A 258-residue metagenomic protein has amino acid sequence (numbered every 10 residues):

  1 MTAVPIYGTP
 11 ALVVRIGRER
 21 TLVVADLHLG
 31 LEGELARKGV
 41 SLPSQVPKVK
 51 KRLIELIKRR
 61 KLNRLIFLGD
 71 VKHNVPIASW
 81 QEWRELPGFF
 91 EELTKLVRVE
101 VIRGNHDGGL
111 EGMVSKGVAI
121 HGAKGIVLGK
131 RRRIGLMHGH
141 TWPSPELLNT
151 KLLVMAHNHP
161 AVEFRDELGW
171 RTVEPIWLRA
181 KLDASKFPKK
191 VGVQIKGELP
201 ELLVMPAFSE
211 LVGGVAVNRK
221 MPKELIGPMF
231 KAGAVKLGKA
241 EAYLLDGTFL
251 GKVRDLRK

Functional and structural regions predicted by a protein language model:
M1-K258: Extended recognition/assembly regions associated with phosphoester-bond processing machinery
